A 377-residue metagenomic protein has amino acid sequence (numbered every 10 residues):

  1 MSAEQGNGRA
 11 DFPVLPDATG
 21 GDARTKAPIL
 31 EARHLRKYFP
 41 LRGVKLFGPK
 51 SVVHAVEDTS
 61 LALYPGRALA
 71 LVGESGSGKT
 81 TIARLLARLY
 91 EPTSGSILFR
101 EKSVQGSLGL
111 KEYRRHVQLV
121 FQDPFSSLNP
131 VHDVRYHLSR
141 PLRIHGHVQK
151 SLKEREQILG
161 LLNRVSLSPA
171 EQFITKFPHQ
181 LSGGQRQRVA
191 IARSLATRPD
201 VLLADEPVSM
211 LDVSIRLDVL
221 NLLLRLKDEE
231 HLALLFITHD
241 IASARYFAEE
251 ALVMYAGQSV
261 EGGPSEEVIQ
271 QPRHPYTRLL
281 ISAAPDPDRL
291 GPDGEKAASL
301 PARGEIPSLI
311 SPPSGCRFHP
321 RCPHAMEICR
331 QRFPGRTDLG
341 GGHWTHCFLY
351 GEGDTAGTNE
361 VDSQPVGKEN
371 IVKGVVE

Functional and structural regions predicted by a protein language model:
A3, F12-P28, R42-L46, V52 (+2 more regions): Short catalytic/signature loops enriched in Gly
L46-K50, S103-Q118, Y136, I144 (+3 more regions): ABC ATPase NBD coupling module
A87: Helix-to-loop junction immediately C-terminal to a conserved catalytic motif
L152-Q172, I281-S282: Conserved ABC ATPase "signature" region
F177-L181, Q185: Conserved ABC ATPase signature
A196-D200: A short, proline-enriched helix->beta-strand linker immediately N-terminal to the Walker B motif in ABC-type P-loop
P207, L211, I215-D293: P-loop NTP-binding/switch modules centered on Walker-like glycine-rich loops
